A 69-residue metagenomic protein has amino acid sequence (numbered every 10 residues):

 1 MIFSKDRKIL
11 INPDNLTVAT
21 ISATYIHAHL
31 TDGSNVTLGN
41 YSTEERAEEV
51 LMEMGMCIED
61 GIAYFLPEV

Functional and structural regions predicted by a protein language model:
M1-V69: Eukaryotic intrinsically disordered, low-complexity regulatory linkers and tails enriched in Ser/Thr/Pro
